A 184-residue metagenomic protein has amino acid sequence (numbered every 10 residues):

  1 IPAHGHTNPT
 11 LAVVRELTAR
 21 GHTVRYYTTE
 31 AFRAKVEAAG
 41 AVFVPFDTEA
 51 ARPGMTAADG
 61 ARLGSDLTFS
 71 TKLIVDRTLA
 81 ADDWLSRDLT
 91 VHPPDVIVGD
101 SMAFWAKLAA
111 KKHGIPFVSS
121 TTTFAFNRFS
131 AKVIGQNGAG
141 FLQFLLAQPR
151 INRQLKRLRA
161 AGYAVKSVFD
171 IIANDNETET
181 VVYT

Functional and structural regions predicted by a protein language model:
I1-N8, A103: Substrate-binding/gating loop at the entrance of the active-site cleft, primarily in PLP-dependent aminotransferase-like
P2-G5, R15, P94: Alpha-helical hinge/cap motifs
T7-T18, F32: Short amphipathic alpha-helix
H22, Y27-T184: Nucleotide-sugar-dependent glycosyltransferase catalytic domains
